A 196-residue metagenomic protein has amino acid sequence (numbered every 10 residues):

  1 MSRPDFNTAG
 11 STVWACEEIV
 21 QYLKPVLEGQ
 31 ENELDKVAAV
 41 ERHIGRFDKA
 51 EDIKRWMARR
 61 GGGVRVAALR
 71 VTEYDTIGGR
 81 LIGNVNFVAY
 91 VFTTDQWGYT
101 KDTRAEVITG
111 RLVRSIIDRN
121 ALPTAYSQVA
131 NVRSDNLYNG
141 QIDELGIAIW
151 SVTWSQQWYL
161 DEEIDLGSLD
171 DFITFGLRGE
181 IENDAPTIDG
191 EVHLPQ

Functional and structural regions predicted by a protein language model:
M1-I77, D171, L177-Q196: Small/polar-rich, solvent-exposed N-terminal microdomains that initiate assembly or binding
G10-S11, C16, R80-N84, F92-D118: Extracellular/virion structural assembly segments
V26, R60-G61, D102-D165: Acidic-leaning, charged glycine-interspersed low-complexity segments
A58, Y74-I82, Q141-I147: Short, solvent-exposed beta-strand/turn "edge" segments of beta-rich domains on protein surfaces
Y74-T76, T94-Y99, W158-D165: Short, cysteine-centered beta-strand-loop-beta hairpins and adjacent loop/turn segments enriched in charged/polar
L81-Q96, G146-Y159: Oligomerization/assembly interface segments of phage tail-like spikes and tubes
N84-E106, R178-Q196: A short, terminal or domain-edge coil/loop segment
G140-Q196: Extended, charge-rich C-terminal regions with high alpha-helical propensity
